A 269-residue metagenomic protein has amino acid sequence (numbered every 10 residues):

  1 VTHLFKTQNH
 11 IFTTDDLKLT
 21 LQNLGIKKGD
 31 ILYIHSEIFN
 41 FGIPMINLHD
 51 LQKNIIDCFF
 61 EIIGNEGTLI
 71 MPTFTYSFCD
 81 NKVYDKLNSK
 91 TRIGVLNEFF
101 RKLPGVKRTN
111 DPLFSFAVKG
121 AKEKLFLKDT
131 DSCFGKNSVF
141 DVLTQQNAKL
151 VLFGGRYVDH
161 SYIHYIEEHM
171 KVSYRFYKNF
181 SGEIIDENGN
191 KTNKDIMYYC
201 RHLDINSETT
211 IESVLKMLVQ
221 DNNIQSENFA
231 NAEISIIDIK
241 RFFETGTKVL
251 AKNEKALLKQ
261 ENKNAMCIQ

Functional and structural regions predicted by a protein language model:
V1-Q269: N-terminal and secondary-structure boundary signal
